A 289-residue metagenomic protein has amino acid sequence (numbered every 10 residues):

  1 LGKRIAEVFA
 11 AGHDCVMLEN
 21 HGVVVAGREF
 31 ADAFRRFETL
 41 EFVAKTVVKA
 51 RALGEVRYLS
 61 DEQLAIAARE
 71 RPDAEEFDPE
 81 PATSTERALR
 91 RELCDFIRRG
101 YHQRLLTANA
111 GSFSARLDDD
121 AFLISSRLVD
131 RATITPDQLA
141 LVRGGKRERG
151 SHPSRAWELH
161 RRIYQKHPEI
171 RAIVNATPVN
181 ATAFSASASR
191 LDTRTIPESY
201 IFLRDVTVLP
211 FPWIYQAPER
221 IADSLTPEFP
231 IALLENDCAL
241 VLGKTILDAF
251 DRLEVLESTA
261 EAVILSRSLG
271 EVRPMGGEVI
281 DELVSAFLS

Functional and structural regions predicted by a protein language model:
L1-S289: Glycine-rich flexible loops
